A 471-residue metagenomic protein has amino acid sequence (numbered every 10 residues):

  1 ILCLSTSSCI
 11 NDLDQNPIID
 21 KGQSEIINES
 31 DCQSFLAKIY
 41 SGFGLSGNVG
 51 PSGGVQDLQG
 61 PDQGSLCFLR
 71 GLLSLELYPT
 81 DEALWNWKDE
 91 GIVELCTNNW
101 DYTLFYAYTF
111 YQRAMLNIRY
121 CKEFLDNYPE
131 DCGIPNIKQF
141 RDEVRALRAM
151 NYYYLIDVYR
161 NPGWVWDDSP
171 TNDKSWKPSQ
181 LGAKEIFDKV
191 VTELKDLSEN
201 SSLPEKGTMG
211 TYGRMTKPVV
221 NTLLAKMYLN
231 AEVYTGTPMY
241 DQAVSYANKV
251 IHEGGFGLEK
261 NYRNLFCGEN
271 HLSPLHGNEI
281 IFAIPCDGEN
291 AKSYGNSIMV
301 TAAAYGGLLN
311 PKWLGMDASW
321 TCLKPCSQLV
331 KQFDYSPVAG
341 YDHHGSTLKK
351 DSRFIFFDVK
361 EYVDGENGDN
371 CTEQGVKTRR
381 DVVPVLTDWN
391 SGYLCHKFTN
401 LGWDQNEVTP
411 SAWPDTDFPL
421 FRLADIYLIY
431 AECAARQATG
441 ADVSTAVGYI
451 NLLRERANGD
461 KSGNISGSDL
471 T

Functional and structural regions predicted by a protein language model:
L4-S30, V190, A225, A431: Bacterial Sec-dependent N-terminal signal peptides
D14-I19, S169-T171, R454-I465: Short acidic (Asp/Glu) and glycine-rich catalytic loops that position anionic groups and cofactors
S24-Q33, A83-G307, T409-L423, R436-V447 (+2 more regions): Structured, solvent-exposed acidic/aromatic patches
S30-D31, L36, Y40, G44-L69 (+3 more regions): Elongated scaffold/linker segments in the mid-to-C-terminal portions of large proteins
